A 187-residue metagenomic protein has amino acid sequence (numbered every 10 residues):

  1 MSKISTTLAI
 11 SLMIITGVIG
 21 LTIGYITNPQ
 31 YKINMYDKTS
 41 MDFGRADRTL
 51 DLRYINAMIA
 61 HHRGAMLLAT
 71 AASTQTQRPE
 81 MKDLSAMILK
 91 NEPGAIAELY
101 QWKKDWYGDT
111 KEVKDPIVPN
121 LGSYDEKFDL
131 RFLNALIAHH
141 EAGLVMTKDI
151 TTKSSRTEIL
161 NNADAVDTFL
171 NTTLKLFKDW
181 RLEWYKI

Functional and structural regions predicted by a protein language model:
M1-T16: N-terminal Sec-pathway targeting helices
I15-T16, G20-I187: All-alpha RGS (Regulator of G-protein Signaling) helical domain and cognate RGS-like helical scaffolds
